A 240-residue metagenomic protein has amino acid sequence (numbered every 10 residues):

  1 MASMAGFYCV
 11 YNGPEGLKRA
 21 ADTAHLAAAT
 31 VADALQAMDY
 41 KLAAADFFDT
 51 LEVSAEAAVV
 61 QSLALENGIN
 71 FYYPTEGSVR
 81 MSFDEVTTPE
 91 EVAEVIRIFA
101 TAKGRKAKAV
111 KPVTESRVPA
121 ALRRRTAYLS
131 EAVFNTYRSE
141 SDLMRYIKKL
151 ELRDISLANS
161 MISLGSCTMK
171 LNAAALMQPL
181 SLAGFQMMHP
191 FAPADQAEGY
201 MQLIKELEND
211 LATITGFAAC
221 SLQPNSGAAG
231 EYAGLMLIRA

Functional and structural regions predicted by a protein language model:
M1-M38, A43-A45: Active-site C-terminal subdomain of aminotransferase-like
V10-G16, L42-D46, R123-R124, S181-D195 (+1 more regions): Gly-rich Lys/Arg/Thr-decorated short loops/hinges at beta-loop-alpha junctions or inter-strand turns that position
M38-L65, F83-V86: Conserved PLP-binding catalytic core of the aspartate aminotransferase-like
A43-T50, Y73-R80, N225: Short Gly/Ser/Thr- and Asp/Glu-enriched loop/turn motifs at secondary-structure junctions
L63-N67, P74-I98: Noncatalytic alpha-helical scaffolds and linker/capping helices
P89-S163, C167-A175, L180-Q186: Flexible inter-domain linker/hinge segments
Y137-S139, G184-S226, G230: Conserved N-terminal alpha-helix of the aminotransferase class I/II PLP-enzyme fold
